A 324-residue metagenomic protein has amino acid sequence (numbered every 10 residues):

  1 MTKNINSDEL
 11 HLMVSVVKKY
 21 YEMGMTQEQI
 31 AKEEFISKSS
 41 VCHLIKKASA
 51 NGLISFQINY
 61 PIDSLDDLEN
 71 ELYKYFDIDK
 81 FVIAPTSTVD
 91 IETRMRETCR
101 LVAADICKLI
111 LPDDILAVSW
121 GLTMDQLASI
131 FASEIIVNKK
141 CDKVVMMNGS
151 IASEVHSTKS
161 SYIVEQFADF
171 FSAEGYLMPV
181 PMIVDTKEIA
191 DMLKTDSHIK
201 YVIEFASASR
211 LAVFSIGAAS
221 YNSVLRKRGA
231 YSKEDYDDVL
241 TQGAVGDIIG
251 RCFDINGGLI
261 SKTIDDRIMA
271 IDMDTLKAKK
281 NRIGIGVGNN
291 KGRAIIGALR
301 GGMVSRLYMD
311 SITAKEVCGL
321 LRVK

Functional and structural regions predicted by a protein language model:
T2-V17, E22-F35, S40-K47, G52-Y60 (+1 more regions): Conserved phosphate- and dinucleotide-binding cores of soluble alpha/beta proteins, encompassing both enzyme active
N4-N6, L44-D113, A128-K139, A152-T158: HTH-adjacent hinge/linker in prokaryotic transcriptional regulators
E34-F35, D113-W120: A short, small-residue-rich loop immediately preceding and capping a beta-strand
A84-T86, M147, M178-V180: Conserved beta-strand termini and adjacent loop/short-helix elements that scaffold enzyme active sites in alpha/beta
D113-I115, C141-K143, N281: Residues that mark the start of a beta-strand
V118-T123, V287: Glycine-rich beta-strand-to-loop/alpha-helix junction loops that act as flexible
T123-V137, V224-E234: Short Gly/Thr/Asp-enriched flexible loops that form oxyanion-binding sites at enzyme active sites
K143-S150: Catalytic or ion-translocation cores adjacent to nucleophile or general acid/base/metal-coordination motifs in diverse
